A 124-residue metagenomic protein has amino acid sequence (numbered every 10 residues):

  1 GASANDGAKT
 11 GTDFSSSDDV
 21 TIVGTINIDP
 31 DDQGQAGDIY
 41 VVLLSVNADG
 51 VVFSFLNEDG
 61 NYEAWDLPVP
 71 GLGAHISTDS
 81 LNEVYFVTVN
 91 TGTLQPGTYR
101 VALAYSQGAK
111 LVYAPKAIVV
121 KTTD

Functional and structural regions predicted by a protein language model:
G1-D18, T122-D124: Short, compositionally biased P/S/T/A/G/V-rich stretches that sit at domain boundaries
D19, G34-A36, P96-R100: Extracellular Ig-like/FN3 beta-sandwich strand-entry sites
V23-G50: Low-complexity, serine/threonine/proline/glycine-rich extracellular segments that form mucin-like
N47-G71: Acidic Ser/Thr/Pro-rich low-complexity disordered segments that often serve as glycosylated linkers/stalks around
D66-T88: Aromatic sugar-binding surface patches on proteins that engage polysaccharides or sugar-phosphate polymers
E83, N90-V101: A glycine-anchored, Pro-Gly-centered beta-turn/N-cap motif
G108-D124: Short beta-strand elements
